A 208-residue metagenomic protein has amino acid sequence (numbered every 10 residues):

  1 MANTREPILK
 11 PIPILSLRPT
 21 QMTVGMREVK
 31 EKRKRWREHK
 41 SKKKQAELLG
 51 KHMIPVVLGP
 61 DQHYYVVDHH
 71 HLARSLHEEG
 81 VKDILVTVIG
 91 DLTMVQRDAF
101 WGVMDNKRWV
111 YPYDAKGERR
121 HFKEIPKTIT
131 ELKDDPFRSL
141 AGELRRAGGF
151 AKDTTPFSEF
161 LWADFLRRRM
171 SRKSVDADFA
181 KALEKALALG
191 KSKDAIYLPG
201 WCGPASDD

Functional and structural regions predicted by a protein language model:
A2-E47, K51-L58, H63, H77-D208: Surface-exposed, charge/polar-rich loops and edge strands
Y65-D68: Short hydrophobic beta-strand that contains or immediately precedes a catalytic carboxylate
